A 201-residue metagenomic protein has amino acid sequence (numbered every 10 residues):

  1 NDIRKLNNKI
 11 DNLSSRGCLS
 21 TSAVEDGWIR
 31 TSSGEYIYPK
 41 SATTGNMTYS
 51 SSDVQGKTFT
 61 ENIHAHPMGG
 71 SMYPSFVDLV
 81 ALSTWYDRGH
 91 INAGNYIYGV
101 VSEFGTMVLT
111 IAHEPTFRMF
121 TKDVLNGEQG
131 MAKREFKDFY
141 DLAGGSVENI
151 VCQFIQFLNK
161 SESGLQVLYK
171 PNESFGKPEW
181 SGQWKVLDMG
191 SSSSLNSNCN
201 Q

Functional and structural regions predicted by a protein language model:
N1-K5: Non-catalytic propeptide/linker segments at domain boundaries
N8-T21, E25-R30: N-terminal, Lys/Arg-enriched amphipathic/low-complexity engagement segments that precede the first folded domain
V24-S33, I97-V101: Short beta-strand scaffold segments in enzyme catalytic cores
E35-T48: N-terminal carbohydrate-binding/catalytic regions of secreted carbohydrate-active enzymes
N46-E61, A65-Q201: Active-site-proximal loop/helix of nucleotide/amide-processing enzymes and allied scaffolds
